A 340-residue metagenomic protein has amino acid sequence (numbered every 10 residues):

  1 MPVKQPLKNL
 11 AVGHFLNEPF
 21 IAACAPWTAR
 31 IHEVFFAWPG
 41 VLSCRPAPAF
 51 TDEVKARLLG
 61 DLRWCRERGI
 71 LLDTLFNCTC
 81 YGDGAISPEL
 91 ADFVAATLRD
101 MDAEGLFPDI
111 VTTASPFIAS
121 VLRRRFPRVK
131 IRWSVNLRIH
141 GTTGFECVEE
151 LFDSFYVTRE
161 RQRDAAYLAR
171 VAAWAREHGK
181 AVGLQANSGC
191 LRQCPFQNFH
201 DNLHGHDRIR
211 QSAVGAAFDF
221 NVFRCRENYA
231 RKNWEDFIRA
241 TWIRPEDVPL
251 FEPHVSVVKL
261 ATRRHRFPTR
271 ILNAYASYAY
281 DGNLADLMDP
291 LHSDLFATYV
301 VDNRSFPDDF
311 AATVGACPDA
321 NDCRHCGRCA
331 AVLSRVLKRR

Functional and structural regions predicted by a protein language model:
P2-G144, L151-R340: Active-site pocket-lining/capping segments in soluble small-molecule metabolic enzymes
